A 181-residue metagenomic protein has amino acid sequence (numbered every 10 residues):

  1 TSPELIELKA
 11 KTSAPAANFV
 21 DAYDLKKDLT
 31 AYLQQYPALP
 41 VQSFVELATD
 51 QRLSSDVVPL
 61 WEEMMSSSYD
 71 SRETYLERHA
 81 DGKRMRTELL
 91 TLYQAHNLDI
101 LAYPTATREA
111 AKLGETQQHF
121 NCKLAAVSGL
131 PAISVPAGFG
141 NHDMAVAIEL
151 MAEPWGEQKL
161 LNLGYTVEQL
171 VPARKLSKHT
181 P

Functional and structural regions predicted by a protein language model:
T1-H119, V127, Q169-P181: Amidase signature
A31, Q35, V127-P181: Structural helix-boundary/capping segments
